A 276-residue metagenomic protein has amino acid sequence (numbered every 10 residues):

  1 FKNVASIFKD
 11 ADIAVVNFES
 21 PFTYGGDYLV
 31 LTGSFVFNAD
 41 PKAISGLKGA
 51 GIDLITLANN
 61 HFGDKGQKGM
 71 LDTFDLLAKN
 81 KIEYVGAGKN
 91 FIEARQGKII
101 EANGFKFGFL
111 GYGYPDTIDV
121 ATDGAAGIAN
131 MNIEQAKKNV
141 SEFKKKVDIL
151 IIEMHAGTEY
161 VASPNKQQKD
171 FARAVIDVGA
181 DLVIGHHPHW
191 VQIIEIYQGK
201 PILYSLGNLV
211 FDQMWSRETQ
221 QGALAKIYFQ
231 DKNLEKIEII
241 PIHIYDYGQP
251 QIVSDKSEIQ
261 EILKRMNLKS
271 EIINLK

Functional and structural regions predicted by a protein language model:
F1-K276: Acidic, metal/ion-coordinating pockets
